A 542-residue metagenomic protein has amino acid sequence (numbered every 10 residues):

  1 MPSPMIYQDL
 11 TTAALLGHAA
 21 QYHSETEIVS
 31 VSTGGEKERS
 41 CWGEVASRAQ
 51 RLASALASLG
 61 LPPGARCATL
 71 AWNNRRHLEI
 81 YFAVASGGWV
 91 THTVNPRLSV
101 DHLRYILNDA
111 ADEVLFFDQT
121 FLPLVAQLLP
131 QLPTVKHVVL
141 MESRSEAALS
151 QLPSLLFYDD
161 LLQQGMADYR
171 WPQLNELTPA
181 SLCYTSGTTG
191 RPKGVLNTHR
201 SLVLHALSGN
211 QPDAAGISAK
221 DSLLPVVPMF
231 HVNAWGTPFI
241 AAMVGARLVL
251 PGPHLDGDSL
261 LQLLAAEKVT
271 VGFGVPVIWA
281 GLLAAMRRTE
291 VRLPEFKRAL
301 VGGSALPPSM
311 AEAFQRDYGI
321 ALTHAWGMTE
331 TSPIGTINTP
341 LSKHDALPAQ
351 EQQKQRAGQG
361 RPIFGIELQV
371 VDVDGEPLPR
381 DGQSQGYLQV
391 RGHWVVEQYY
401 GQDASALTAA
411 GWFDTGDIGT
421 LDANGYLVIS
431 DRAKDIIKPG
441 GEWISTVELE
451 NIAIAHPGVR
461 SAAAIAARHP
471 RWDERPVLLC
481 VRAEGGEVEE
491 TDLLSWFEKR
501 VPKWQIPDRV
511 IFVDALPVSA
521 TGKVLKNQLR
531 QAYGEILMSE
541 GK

Functional and structural regions predicted by a protein language model:
M1-L10, A126, R144-P179: Flexible, low-complexity linker/hinge segments
L15-L16, S58-L59, S86-Q163, E484-G486: Structural core segment of the AMP-binding/adenylate-forming
I28-N74, L78-F82, S99-R104, F157-D160: Conserved AMP-binding/adenylate-forming core of the ANL superfamily
L56-L61, G165-L177, L182-L224, G236 (+1 more regions): Conserved adenylate-forming
L98, L115-F117, G392, E397-Q398 (+4 more regions): AMP-binding/adenylate-forming catalytic core of the ANL superfamily
V203-S222, V232-T270, A285: Conserved AMP-binding/adenylation subdomain of ANL enzymes
A266-G274, A284-K354, E367, D374-P379: Gly/Ser/Thr-rich phosphate-binding loop
P362-Q389, A423-N424, G486-E490, L525: Conserved beta-loop-beta connector loops within the AMP-binding
